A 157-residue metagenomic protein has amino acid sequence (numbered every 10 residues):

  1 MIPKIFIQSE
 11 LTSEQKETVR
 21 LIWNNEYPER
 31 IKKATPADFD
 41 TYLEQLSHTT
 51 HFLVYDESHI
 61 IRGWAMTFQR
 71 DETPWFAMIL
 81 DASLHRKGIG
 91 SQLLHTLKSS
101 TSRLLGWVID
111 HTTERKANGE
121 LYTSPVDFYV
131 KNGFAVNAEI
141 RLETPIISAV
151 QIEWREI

Functional and structural regions predicted by a protein language model:
M1-A37: Short amphipathic alpha-helix that is part of the acyltransferase structural core
P28-F52, D56: Active-site rim helix/loop that mediates acceptor-substrate recognition in acyltransferases
L53, H59-F68, P74-I79: Conserved beta-strand in the GNAT
A77-R86, D110-T113: A short, internal acetyl-CoA/4′-phosphopantetheine-binding micro-motif in the GNAT/acyltransferase core
R86-S99, Y122-S124: Conserved acetyl-CoA-binding loop-helix of GNAT-fold acetyltransferases
S99-A117: Conserved GNAT acetyl-CoA-binding A-motif
H111-A138: Conserved active-site alpha-helix within GNAT-family acetyltransferase domains
T123-P125, R141-A149: Short glycine/proline-centered loop/turn elements that form peptide/ligand docking sites
